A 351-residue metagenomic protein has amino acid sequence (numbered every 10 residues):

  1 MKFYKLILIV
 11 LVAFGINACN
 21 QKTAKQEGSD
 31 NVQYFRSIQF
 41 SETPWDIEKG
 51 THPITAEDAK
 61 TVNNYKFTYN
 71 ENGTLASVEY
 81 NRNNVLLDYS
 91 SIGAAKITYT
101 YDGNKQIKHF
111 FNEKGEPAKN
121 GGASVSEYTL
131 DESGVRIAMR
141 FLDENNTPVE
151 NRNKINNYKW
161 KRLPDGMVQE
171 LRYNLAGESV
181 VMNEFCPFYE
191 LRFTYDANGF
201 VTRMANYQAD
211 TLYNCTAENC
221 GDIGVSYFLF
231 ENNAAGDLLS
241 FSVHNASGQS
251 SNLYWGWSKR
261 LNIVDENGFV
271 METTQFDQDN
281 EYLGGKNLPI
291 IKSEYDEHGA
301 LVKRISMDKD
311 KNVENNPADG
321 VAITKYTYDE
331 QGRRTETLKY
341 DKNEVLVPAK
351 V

Functional and structural regions predicted by a protein language model:
K2-I9: Sec-dependent signal peptide recognition, specifically the positively charged N-region followed immediately by
G15-A18: C-terminal motif of bacterial Sec signal peptides marking the signal peptidase cleavage site
K22-V351: Buried hydrophobic residues that stabilize the cores of well-folded domains
